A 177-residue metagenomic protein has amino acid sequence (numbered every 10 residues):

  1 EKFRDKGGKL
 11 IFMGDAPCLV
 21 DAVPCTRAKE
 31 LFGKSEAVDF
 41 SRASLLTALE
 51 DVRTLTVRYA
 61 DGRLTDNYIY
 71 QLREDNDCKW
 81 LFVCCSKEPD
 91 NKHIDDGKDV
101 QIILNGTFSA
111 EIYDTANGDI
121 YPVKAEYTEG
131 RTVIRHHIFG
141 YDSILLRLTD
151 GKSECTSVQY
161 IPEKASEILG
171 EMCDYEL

Functional and structural regions predicted by a protein language model:
E1-L177: Carbohydrate-binding surfaces of carbohydrate-active enzymes
